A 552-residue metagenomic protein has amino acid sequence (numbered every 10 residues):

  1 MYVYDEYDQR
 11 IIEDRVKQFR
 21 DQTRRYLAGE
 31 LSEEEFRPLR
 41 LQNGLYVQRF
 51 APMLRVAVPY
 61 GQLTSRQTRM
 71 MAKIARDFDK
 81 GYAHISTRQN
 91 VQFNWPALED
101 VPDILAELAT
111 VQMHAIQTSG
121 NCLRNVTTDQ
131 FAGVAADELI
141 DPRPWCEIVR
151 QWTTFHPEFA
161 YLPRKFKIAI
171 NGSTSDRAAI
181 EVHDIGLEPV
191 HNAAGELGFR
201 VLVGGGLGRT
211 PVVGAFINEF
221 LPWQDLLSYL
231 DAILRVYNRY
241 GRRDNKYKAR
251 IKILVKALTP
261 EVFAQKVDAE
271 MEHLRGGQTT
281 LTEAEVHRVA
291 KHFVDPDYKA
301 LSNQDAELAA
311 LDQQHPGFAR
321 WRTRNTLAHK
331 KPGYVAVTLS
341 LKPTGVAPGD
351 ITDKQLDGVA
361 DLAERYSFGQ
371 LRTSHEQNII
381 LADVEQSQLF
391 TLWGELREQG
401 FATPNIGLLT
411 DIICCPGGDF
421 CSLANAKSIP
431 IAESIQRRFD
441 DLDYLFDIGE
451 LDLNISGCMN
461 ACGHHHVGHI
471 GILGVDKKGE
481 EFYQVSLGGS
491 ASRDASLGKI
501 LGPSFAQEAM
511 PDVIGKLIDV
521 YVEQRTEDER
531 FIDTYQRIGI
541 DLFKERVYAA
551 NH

Functional and structural regions predicted by a protein language model:
M1-H552: Peripheral terminal and linker regions in Fe-S/redox and tRNA-modifying enzymes
